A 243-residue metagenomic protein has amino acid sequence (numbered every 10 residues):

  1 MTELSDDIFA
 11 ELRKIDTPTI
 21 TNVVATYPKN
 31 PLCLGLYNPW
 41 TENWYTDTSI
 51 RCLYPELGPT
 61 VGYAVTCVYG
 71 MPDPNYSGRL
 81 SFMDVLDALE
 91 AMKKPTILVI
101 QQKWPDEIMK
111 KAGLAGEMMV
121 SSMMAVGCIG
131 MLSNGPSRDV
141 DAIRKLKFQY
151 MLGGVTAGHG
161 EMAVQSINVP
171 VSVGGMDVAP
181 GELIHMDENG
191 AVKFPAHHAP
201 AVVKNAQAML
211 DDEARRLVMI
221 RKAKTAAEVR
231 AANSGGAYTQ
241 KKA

Functional and structural regions predicted by a protein language model:
M1-M92, I97, D212, L217-A226 (+1 more regions): Intrinsically disordered, low-complexity regions enriched in acidic/Ser/Thr/Pro/Gln residues
R13-T21, T60, A112, G116 (+3 more regions): Generic structural signal for well-ordered, non-membrane alpha-helical segments in soluble metabolic enzymes
V24, M123, E182-I184: Buried hydrophobic positions in well-ordered alpha/beta secondary-structure cores of metabolic enzymes
C33-L36, Y69, V99-Q101, M131-G135 (+2 more regions): General beta-strand structural signal in soluble alpha/beta enzymes
V61-Y63, K93-T96, G127-I129, K145-F148 (+3 more regions): Short coil/turn connectors at secondary-structure junctions
D87-N134: Extracellular/luminal Protease-associated
V120-A157: Ligand/cofactor pocket segment of small-molecule handling proteins
G153-V229: Acidic, glycine-rich flexible loop/linker segments
